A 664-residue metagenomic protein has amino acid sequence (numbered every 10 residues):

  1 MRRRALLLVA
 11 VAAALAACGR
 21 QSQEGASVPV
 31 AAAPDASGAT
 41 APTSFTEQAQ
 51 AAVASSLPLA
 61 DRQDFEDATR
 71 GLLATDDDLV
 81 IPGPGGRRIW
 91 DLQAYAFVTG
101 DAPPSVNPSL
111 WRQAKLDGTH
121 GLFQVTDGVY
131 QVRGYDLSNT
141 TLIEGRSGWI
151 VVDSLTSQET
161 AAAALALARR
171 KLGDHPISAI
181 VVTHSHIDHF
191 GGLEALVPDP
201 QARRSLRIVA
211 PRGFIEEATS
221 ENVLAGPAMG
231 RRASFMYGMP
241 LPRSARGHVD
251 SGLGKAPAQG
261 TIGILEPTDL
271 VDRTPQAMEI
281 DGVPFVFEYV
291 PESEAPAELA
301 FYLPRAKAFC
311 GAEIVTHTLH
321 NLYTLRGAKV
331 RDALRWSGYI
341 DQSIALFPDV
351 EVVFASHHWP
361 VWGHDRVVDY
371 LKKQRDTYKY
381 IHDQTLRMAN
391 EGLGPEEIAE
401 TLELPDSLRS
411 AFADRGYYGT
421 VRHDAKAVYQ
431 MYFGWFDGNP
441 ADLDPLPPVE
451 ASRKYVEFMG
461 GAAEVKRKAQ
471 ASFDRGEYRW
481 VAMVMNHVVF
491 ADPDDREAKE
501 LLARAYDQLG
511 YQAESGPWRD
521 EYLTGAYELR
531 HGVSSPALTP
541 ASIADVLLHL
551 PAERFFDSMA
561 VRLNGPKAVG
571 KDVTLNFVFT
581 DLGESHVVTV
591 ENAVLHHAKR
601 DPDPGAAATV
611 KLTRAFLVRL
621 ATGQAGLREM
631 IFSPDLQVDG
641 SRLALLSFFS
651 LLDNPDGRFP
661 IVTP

Functional and structural regions predicted by a protein language model:
L15-A17: C-terminal motif of bacterial Sec signal peptides marking the signal peptidase cleavage site
S22-A32, A471, E477-M483, F490 (+2 more regions): Feature captures hydrophobic
V28-L110, G226-P257, A345-V352, W359-E553: Accessory terminal helices/loops
K115-H175, L299-L303, K307-E313: Conserved beta-strand hairpin/beta-sheet module of binuclear metal-dependent hydrolase folds, prominently
Q124, G173, V209, I215-P291 (+1 more regions): Metallo-beta-lactamase
S147-G148, Q158-I208, D272: Active-site metal-binding motif and surrounding structural segment of the metallo-beta-lactamase
G148-I150, T156-Q158, G263-E266, P275-E279 (+1 more regions): Metallo-beta-lactamase
V152-S154, P176-D188, V209-R212, F309-A312 (+1 more regions): Active-site neighborhood of phospho(di)ester-bond hydrolases with catalytic His/Asp-centered motifs
